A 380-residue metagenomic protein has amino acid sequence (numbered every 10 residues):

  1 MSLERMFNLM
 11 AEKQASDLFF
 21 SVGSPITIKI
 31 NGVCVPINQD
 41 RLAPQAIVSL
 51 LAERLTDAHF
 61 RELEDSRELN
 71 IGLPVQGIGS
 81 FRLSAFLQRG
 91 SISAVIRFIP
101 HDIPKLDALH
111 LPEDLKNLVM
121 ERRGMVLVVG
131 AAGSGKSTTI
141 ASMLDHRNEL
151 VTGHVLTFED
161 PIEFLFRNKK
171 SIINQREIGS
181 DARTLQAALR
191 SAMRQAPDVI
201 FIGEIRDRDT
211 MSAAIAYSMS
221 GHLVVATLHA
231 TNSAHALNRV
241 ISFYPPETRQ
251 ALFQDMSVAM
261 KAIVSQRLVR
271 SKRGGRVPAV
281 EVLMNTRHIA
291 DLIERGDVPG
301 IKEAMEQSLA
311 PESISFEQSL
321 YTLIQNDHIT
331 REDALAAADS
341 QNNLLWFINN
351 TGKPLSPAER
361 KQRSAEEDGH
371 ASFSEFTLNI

Functional and structural regions predicted by a protein language model:
M1-I380: Short, flexible helix-loop junctions that flank or precede catalytic/ligand sites
